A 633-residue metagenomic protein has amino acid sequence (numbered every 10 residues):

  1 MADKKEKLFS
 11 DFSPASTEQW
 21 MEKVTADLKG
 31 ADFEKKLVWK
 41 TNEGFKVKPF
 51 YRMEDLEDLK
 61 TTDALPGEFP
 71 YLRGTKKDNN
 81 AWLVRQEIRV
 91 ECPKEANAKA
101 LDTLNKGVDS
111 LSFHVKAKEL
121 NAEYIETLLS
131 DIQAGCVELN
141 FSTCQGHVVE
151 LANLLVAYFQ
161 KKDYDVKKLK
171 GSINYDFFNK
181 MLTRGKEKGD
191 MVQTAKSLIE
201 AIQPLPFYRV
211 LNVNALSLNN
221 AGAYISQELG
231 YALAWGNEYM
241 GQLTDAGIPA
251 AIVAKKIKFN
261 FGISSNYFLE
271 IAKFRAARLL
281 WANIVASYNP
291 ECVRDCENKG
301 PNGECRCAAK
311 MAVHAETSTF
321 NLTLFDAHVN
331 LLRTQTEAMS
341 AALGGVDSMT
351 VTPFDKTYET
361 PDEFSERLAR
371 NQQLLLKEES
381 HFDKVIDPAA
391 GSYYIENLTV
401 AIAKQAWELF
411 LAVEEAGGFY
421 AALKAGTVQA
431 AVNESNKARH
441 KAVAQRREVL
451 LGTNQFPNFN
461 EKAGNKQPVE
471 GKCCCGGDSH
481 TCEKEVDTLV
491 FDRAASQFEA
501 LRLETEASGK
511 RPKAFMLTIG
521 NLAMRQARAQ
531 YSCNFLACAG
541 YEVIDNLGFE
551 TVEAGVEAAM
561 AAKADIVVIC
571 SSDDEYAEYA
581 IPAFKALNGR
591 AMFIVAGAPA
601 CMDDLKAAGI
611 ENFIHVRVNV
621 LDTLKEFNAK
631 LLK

Functional and structural regions predicted by a protein language model:
A2-E18, K36-W39, F45-L72, D347 (+3 more regions): Intrinsic disorder at enzyme termini
A2-N266, E270, E291-K299, C307 (+14 more regions): Catalytic alpha/beta active-site cores
V38-K46, N174-F178, N214-N220, K255-S264 (+4 more regions): A glycine-rich phosphate-binding loop feature that marks nucleotide/adenosyl-phosphate handling sites
G44, G107, D163, W281 (+4 more regions): Conserved, mostly hydrophobic/aromatic
Q203-L243, L332-F410: Mobile "lid/hinge" segments at catalytic clefts and subdomain interfaces of large enzymes
A223-L229, S264-A276, S318-L331, E359-A369 (+4 more regions): Short glycine/threonine-rich loop-to-helix capping motif typified by GTGT followed within a few residues by an Asp-Pro
N260-P361, L368-A369: Glycine-rich anion/phosphate-binding loop at the beta-strand->alpha-helix junction
N465, G471-K472, G476-I544, A554-E557 (+4 more regions): ATP-dependent carboxylate/acyl-activation modules
